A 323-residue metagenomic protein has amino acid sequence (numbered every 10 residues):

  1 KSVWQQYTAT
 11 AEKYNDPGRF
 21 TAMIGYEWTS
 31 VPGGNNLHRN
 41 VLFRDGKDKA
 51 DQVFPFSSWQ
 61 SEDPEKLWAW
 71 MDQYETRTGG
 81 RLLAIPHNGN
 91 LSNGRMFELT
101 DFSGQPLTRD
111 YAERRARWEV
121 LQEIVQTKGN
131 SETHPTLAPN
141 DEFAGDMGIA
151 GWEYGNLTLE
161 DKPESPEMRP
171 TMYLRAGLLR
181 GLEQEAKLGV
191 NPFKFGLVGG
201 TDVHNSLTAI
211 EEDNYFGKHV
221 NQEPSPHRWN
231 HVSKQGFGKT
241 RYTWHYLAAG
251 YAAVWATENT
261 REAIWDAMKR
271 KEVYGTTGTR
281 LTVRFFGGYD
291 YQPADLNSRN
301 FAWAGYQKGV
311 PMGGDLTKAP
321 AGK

Functional and structural regions predicted by a protein language model:
K1-T100: A metal-dependent hydrolase metal-coordination microenvironment
T8-A11, S30-G33, E75-L82, N88-K323: C-terminal functional module detector
